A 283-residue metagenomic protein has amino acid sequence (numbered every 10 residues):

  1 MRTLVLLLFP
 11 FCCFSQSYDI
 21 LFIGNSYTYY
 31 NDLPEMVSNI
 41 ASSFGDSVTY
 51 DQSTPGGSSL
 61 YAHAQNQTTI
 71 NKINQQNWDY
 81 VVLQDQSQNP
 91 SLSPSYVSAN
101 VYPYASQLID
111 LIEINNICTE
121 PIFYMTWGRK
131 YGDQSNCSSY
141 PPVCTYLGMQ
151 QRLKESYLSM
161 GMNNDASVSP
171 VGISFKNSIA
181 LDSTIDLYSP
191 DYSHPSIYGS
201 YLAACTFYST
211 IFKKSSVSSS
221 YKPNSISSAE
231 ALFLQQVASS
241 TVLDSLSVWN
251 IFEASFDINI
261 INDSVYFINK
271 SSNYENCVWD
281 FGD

Functional and structural regions predicted by a protein language model:
T3-S15: Sec-dependent N-terminal signal peptides
Q16-Q52, N71-K72: Serine-esterase "nucleophile elbow" of acetyl-processing enzymes
P34-V37, Y102-I109, K154, A204 (+1 more regions): Extracytoplasmic/secreted envelope proteins and their assembly/folding machinery, especially bacterial periplasmic
T49-T68: N-terminal beta-loop-helix "entrance" segment that forms/cooperates in small-molecule cofactor or anionic ligand
I70-S193, I197: Alpha-helical cap/lid subdomain in secreted, periplasmic, or secretory-pathway luminal O-acyl-processing enzymes
L187, D191-H194, Y198, L202-E253: Conserved catalytic region of serine esterases and O-acyltransferases that act on ester linkages in lipids
N250-D283: Extracellular/lumenal mature domains of secreted and surface-exposed proteins
